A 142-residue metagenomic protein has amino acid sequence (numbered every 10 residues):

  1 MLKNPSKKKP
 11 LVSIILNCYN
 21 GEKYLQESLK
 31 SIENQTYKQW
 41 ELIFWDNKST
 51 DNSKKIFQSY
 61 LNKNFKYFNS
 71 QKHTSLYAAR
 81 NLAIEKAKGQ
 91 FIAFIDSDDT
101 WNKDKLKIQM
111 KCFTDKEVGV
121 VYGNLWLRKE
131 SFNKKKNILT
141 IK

Functional and structural regions predicted by a protein language model:
M1-K142: Nucleotide-sugar donor-binding/catalytic module of glycosyltransferases that assemble extracellular/cell-envelope
